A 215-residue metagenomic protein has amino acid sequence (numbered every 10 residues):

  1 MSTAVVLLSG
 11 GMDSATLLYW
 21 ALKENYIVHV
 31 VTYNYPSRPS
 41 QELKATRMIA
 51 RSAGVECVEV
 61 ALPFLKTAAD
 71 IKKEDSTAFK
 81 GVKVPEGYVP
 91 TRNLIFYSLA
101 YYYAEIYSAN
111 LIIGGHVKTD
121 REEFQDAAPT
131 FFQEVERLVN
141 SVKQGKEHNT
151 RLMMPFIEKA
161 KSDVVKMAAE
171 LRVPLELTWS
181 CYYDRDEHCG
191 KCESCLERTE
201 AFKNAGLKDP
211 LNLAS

Functional and structural regions predicted by a protein language model:
M1-L171: ATP-dependent adenylation/nucleotidyltransferase module used to activate substrates
S52-A53, E147, E200-A201, N212-A214: Short, intrinsically disordered/low-complexity patches at protein termini and at juxtamembrane boundaries
E59-L62, P174-Y182: Conserved S-adenosyl-L-methionine
S98, W179-E200: Local cysteine-cluster metal-coordination motifs and their immediate loop/turn environment, predominantly Fe-S cluster
D120, F202-K203: Glycine-rich nucleotide phosphate-binding loop and flanking beta-alpha elements of Rossmann-like dinucleotide-binding
K143, K203-G206: Short amphipathic alpha-helical interaction/hinge segments
D184-R185, A205-S215: Short cysteine/histidine-rich metal-coordination sites, predominantly Zn2+-binding motifs
